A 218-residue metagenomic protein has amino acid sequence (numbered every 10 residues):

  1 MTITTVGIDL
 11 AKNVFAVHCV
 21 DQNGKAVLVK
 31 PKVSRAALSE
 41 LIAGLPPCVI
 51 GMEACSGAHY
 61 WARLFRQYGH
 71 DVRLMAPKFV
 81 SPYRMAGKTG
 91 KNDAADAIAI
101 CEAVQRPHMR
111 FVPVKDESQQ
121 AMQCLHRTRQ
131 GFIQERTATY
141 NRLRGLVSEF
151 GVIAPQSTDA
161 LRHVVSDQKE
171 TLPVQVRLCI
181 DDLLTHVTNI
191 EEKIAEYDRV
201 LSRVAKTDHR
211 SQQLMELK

Functional and structural regions predicted by a protein language model:
M1-K218: A detector of single, family-specific signature residues that are central to catalytic or substrate-handling motifs
